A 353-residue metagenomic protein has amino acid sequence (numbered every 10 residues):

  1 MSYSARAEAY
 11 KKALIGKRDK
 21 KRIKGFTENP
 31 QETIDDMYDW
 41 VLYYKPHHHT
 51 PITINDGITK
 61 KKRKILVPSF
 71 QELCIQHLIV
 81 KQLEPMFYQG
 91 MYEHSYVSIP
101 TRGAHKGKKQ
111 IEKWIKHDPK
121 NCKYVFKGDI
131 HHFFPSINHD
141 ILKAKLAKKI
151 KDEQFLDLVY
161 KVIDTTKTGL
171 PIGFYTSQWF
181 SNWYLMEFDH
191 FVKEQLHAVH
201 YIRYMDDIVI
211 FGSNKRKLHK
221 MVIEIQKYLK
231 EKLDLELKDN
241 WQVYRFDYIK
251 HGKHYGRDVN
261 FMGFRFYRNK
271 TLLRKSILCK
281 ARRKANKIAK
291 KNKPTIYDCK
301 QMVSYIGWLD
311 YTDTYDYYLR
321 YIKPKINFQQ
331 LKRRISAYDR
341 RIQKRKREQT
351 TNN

Functional and structural regions predicted by a protein language model:
M1-L142, I150, D164, T351-N353: Conserved two-metal-ion catalytic palm core of "right-hand" nucleic acid polymerases, unifying RNA-dependent RNA
D19, P46, Y88, K120 (+4 more regions): Intrinsically disordered or highly flexible coil/loop and linker segments, enriched in small and charged/polar residues
I23, H131, Y175, W179 (+4 more regions): Alpha-helical hydrophobic packing sites
E28-N29, F180-Y184, K270: Short hydrophobic alpha-helical segments that form membrane-spanning helices or hydrophobic packing faces of helical
E32-W40, A144-K149, V192, L272-K287: Compositionally biased, low-complexity linear motifs
W40, K109-M205, V209-K227, N240 (+3 more regions): Conserved polymerase palm-domain catalytic core
P68, L73, H77, T165 (+3 more regions): Right-hand nucleic-acid polymerase module
K232-L235: Flexible helix-coil linker/hinge segments at domain or subdomain boundaries
